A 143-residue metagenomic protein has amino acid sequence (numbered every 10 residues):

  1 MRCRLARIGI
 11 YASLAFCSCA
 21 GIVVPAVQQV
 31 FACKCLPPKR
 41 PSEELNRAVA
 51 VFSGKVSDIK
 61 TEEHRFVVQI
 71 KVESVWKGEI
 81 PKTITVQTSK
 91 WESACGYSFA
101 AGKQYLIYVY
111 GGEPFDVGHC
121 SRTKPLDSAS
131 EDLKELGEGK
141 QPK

Functional and structural regions predicted by a protein language model:
R2-A15, C19-K143: Transition segments tied to proteolytic processing and entry into folded domains
